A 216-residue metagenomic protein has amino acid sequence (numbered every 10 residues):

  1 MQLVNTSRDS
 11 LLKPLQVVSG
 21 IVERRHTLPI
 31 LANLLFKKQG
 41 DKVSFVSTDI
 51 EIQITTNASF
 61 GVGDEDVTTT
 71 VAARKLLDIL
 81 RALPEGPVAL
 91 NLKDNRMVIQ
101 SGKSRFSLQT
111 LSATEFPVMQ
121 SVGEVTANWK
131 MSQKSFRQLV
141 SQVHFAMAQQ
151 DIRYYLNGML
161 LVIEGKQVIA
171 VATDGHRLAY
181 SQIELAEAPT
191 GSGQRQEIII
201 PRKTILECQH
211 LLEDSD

Functional and structural regions predicted by a protein language model:
M1-D216: Structural preference for solvent-exposed beta-strand-turn elements and adjacent flexible terminal/loop segments within
